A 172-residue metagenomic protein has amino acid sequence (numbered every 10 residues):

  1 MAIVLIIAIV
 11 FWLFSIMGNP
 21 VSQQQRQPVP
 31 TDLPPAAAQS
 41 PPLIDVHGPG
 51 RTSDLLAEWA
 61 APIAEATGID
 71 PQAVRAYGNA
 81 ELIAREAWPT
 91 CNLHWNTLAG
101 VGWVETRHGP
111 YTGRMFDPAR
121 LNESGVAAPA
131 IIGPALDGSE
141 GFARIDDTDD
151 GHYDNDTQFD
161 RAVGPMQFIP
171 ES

Functional and structural regions predicted by a protein language model:
M1-S15: Hydrophobic membrane-insertion alpha-helices, especially the h-region of bacterial N-terminal signal peptides
A8, I16-V21, P110-Y111: Short active-site-adjacent helix-start/loop capping segments
L13-R85: N-terminal export signals and maturation junctions of secreted/periplasmic proteins
S53-A60, A64-S172: Catalytic glycan-binding domains that act on GlcNAc-containing polysaccharides
